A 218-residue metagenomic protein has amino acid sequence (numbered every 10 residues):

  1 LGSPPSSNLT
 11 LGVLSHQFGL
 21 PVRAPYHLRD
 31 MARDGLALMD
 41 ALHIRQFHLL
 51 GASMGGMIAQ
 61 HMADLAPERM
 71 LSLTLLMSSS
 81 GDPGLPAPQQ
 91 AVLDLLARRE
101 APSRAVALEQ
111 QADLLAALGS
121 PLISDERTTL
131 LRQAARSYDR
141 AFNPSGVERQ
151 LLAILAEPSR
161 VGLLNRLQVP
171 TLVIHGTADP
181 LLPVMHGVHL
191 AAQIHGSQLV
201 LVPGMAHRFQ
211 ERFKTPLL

Functional and structural regions predicted by a protein language model:
L1-Y26: Glycine-rich "HGGG/HGxG" loop immediately N-terminal to the catalytic nucleophile of the alpha/beta-hydrolase
R29-F47: Conserved acidic catalytic loop of the alpha/beta-hydrolase fold
G51, G55, A59: Gly/Ala-rich beta-loop-alpha elbow adjacent to hydrolase catalytic centers
Q60, D64, L71-P102: Flexible "cap/lid" loop of the alpha/beta hydrolase fold
Q90-G162, R166-V169, H189: Alpha/beta-hydrolase
L167, V173-H175, D179: Short beta-strand/loop motif that positions the catalytic acidic residue of the alpha/beta-hydrolase fold
T177-L182, H207-R208: Acidic catalytic loop of the alpha/beta-hydrolase fold
H195-L218: Catalytic active-site module of serine/aspartate enzymes centered on a nucleophile-bearing elbow/loop
